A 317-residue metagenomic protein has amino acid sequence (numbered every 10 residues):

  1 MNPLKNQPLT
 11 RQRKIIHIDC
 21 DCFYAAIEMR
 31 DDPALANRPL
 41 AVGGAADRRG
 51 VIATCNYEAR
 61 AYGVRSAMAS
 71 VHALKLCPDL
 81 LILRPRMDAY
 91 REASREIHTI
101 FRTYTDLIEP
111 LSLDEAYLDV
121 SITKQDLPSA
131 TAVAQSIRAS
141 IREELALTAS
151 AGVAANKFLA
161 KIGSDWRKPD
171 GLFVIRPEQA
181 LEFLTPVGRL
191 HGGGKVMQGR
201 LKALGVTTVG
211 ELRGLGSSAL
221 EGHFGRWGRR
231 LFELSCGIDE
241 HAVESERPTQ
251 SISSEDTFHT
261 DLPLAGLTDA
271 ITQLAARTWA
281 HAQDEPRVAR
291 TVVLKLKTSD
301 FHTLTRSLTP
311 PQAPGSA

Functional and structural regions predicted by a protein language model:
M1-H223, W227-R230: Gly/Gly-Pro- and Ser/Thr-rich, intrinsically disordered tail segments characteristic of DNA damage-repair and tolerance
Q179-L181, R189, M197-A317: DNA-contacting surface of Y-family translesion DNA polymerases
